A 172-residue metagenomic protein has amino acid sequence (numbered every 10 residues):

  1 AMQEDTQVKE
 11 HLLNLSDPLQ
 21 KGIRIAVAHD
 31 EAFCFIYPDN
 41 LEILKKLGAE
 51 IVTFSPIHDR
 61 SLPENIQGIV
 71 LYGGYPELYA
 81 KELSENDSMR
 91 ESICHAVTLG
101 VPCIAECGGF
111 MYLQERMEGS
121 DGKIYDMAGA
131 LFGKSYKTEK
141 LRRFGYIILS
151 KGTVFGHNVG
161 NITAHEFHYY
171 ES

Functional and structural regions predicted by a protein language model:
A1-C34, D39-E42, L47-A49, P63-I66 (+1 more regions): C-terminal lobe/tail of nucleotide-utilizing enzymes
N14-S16, I57-L62, N86, I93 (+2 more regions): Short, flexible, glycine/charge-rich loop motifs used to bind or transfer phosphoryl groups or to couple energy/partner
A26-E31, G74-A80: Glycine-rich phosphate/diphosphate-binding loops and the adjacent beta-loop-alpha structural elements that coordinate
A28, F54, I69-G73, E106-C107 (+1 more regions): Generic beta-strand/beta-sheet core signal
I36-E42, T53-Y75, K81, I93-H95: Redox- and metal-dependent alpha/beta enzyme cores, enriched for Fe-S-associated oxidoreductases and cofactor-handling
L47-V52, L99: Hard-cation-handling environments
P76-T153: Cysteine-nucleophile active-site neighborhood
